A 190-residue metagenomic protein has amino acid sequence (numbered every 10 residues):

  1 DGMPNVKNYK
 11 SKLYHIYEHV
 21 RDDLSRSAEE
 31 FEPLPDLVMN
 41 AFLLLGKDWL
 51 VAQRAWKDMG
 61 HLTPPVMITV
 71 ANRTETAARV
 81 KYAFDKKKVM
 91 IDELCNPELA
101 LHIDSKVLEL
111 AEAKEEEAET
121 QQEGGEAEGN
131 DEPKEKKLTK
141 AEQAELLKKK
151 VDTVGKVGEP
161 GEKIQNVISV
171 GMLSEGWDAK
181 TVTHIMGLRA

Functional and structural regions predicted by a protein language model:
D1-M3: Interdomain hinge/linker at the junction between the two RecA-like core domains of SF2 helicases
E18-S169: Conserved C-terminal RecA-like helicase domain
N166-A190: A short beta-strand element within the Helicase C-terminal
